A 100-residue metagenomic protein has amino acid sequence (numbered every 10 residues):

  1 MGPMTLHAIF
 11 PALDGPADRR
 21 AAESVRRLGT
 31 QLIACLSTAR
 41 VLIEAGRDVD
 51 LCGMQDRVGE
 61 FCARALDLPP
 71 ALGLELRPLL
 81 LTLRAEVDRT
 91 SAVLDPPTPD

Functional and structural regions predicted by a protein language model:
G2-A45, V49-D100: C-terminal-biased regions
